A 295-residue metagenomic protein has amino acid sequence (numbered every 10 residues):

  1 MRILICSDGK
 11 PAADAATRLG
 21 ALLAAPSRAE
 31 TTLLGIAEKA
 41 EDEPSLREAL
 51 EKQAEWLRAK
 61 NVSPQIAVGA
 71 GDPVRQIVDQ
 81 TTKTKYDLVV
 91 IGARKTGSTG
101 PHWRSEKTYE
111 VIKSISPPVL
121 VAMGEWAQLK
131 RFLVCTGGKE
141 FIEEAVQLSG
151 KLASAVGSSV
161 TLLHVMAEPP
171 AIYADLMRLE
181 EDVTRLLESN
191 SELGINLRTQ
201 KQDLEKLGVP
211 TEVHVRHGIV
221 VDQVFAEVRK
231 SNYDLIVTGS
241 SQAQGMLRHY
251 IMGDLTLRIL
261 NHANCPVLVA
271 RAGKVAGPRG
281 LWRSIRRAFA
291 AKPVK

Functional and structural regions predicted by a protein language model:
M1-L46, K52, W56, K60 (+4 more regions): Small/aliphatic-rich secondary-structure junction motif
A21, E51, Y109, G150 (+2 more regions): Active-site phosphate/pyrophosphate- and oxyanion-stabilizing loops and adjacent acidic/basic residues in soluble
E38-E41, E48, E55-I91, K95-T96 (+5 more regions): Structural beta-alpha unit
P44, P101-H102, A145, I172-L176 (+3 more regions): Short, well-ordered secondary-structure micro-motifs
V90-A93, I115-G124, G239, V267-R271: Short beta-strand elements of ligand-binding domains
G92-E110, L129, L235-H262, A276-G277: Glycine-rich, Arg-bearing micro-motifs that act as flexible, cationic patches
R104-G124, L186: Extended, non-globular alpha-helical segments
E181-E192: A short acidic, glycine-rich active-site loop that binds or catalyzes chemistry on phosphate/adenosine moieties
